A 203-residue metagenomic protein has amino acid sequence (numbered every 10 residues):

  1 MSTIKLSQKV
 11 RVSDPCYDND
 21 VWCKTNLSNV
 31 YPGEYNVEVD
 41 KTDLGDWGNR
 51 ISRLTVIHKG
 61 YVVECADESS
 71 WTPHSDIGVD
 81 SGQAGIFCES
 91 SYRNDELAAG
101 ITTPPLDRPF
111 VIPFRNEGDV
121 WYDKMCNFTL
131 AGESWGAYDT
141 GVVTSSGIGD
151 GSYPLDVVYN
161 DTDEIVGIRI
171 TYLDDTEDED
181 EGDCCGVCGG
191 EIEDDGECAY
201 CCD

Functional and structural regions predicted by a protein language model:
M1-D180: Intrinsically disordered, low-complexity acidic regions enriched in Pro/Ser/Thr
G186-C188: Extracellular/surface recognition and adhesion modules
I192: Cys/His-rich microdomains that often coordinate metals
D195-D203: Cysteine-rich micro-motifs
